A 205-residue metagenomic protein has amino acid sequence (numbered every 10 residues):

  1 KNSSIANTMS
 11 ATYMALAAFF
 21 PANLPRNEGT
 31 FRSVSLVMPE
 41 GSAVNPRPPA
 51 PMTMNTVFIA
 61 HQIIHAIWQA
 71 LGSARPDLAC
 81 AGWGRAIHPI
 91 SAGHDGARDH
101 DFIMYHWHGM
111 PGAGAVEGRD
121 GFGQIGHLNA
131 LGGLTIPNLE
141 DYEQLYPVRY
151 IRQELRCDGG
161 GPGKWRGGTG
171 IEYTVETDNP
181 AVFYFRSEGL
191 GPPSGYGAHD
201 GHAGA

Functional and structural regions predicted by a protein language model:
K1-A205: Glycine/proline-enriched, intrinsically flexible loops and inter-domain linkers
